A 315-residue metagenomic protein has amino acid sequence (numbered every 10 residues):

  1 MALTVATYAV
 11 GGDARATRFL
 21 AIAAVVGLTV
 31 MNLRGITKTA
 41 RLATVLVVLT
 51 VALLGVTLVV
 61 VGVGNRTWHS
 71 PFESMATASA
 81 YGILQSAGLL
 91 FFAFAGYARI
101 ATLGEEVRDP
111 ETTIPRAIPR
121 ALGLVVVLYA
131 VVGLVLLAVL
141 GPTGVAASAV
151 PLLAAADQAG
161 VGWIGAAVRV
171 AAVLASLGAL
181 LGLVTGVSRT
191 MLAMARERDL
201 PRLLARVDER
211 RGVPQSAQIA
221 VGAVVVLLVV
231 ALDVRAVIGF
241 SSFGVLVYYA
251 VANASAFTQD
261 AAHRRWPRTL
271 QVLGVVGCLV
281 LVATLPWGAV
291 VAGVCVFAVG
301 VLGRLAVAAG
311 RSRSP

Functional and structural regions predicted by a protein language model:
M1-V25, T29-L33, V47, A172-A193 (+2 more regions): Hydrophobic transmembrane alpha-helices that form the core helical bundles of multi-pass secondary transporters
L3-G11, P119-L183, L200-V234: TM-loop-TM module centered on a large, flexible mid-protein loop between adjacent transmembrane helices in multi-pass
Y8, V26-V30, L58, G133-V135 (+5 more regions): Alpha-helical transmembrane segments of multipass membrane proteins
G11-I36, V51-T57, A217-A223, H263 (+1 more regions): Transmembrane alpha-helical segments of multi-pass small-molecule transport proteins
R15-A16, T44-V170: Helix-loop-helix junctions that connect adjacent transmembrane segments in multi-pass membrane transporters
A24-L49, E106, V230-V234, A256-Q259 (+2 more regions): Membrane-water interface regions at transmembrane-helix termini and the short interhelical loops of multi-pass membrane
L200-D208, A250-W266: Alpha-helical transmembrane segments
G244, T258, R265-P315: A generic transmembrane alpha-helix motif of multi-pass inner-membrane proteins
